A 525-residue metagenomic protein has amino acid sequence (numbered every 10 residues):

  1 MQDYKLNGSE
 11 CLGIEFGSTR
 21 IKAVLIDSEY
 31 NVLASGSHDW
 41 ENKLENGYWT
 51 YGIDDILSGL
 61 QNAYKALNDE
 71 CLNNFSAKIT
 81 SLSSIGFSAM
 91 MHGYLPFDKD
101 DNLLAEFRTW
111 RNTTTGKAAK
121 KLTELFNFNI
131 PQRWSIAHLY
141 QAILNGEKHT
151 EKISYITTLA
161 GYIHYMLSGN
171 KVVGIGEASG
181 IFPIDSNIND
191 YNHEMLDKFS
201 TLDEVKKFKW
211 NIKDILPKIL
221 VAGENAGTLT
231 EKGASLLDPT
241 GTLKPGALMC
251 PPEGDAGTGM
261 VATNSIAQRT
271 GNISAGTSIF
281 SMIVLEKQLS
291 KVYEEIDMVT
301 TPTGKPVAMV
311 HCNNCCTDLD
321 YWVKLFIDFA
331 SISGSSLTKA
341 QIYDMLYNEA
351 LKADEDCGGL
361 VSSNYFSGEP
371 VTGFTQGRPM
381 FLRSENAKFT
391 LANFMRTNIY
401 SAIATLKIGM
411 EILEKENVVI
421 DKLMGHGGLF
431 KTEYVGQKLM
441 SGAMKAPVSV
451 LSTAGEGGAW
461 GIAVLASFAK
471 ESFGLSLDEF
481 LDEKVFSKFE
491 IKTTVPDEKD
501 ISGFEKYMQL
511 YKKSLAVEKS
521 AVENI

Functional and structural regions predicted by a protein language model:
M1-E106, K120-K121, K152, K213 (+6 more regions): N-terminal glycine/serine-rich phosphate-binding loop of ATP-dependent small-molecule kinases, especially carbohydrate
Q2-L6, L12-G13, K120-R133, Y140-V173 (+3 more regions): Active-site core segments that coordinate phosphate-bearing ligands/cofactors across diverse enzyme families
S37, T109, T493: Conserved beta-strand positions that form and line the central face of beta-propeller blades
C71-T109, N129-P131, H164-G176, G180-D185 (+1 more regions): Short beta-strand-loop/turn "lid" adjacent to the catalytic site in phosphate-handling enzymes
N112: Carbohydrate-associated surface elements
K117: Glycine-rich loop(s) and the adjacent beta-strand/alpha-helix scaffold that form part
V205-D214: Electropositive nucleic-acid engagement tracts
